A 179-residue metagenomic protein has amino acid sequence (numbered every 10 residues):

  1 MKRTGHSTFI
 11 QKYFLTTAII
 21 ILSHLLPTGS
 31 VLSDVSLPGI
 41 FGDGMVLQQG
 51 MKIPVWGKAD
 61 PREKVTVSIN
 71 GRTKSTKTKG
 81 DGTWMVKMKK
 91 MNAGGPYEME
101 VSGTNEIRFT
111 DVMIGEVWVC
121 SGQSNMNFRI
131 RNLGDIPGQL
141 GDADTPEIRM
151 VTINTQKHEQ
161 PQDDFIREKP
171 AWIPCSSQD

Functional and structural regions predicted by a protein language model:
M1, T28-G29: Short linear, low-complexity motifs centered on an aromatic residue
M1-K2, A18-I21, L133-D135: Charged, low-complexity surface segments at secondary-structure and domain boundaries
M1-Q11: N-terminal secretory signal peptides that target proteins for export/translocation
Y13-P27: Bacterial N-terminal signal peptides
L32-D179: Cell-envelope and extracellular/periplasmic
